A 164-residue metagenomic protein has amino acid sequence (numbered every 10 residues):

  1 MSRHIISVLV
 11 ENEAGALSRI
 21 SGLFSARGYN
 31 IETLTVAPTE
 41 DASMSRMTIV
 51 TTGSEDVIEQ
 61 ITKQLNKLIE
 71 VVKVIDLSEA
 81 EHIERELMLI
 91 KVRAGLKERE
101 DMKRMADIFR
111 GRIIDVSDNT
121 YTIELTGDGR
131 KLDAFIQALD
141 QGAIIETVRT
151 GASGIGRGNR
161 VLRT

Functional and structural regions predicted by a protein language model:
M1-R46, V50-T164: Long, contiguous binding/interaction regions
